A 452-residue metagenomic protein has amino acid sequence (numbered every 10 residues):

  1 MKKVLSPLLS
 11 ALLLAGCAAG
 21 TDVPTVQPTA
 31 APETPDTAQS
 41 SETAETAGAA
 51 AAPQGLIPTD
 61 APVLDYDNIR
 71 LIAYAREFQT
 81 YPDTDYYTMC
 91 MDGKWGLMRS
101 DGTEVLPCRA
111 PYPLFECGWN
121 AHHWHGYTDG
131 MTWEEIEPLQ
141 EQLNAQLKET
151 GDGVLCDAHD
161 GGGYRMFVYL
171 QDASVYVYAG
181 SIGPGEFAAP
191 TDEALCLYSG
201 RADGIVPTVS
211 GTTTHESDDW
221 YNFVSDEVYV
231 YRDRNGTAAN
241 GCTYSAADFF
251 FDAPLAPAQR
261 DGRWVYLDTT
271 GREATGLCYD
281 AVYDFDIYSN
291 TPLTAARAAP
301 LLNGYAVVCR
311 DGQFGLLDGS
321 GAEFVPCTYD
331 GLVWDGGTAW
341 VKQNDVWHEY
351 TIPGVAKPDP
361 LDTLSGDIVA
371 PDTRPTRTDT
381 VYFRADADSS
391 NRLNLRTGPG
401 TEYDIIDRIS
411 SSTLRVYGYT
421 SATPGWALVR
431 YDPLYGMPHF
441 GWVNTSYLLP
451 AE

Functional and structural regions predicted by a protein language model:
M1-L8: Positively charged n-region of N-terminal signal peptides that target proteins for export
A11-L12: Repetitive helical segments and hydrophobic/amphipathic motifs
A15-G16: C-terminal motif of bacterial Sec signal peptides marking the signal peptidase cleavage site
A19-T37, S41-A52, T59, L361 (+2 more regions): Ser/Thr-rich, Proline-interspersed low-complexity disordered segments
G48-I368: Residue-level detector of conserved, function-critical positions
A49-A50, I57-T59, T363-N394, D407-S410 (+2 more regions): SH3-family beta-barrel domains
P399-D404: Short alpha-helix capping/helix-loop boundary micro-motifs
D407-S446: SH3/SH3-like beta-barrel superfamily modules
